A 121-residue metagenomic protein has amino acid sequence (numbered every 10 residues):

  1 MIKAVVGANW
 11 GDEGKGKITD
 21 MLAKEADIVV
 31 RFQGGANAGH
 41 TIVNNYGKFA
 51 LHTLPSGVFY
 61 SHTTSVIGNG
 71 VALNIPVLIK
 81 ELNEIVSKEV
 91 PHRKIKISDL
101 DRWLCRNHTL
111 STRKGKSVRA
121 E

Functional and structural regions predicted by a protein language model:
M1-E121: Non-transmembrane, aqueous-exposed alpha-helical and coiled segments at domain scale
